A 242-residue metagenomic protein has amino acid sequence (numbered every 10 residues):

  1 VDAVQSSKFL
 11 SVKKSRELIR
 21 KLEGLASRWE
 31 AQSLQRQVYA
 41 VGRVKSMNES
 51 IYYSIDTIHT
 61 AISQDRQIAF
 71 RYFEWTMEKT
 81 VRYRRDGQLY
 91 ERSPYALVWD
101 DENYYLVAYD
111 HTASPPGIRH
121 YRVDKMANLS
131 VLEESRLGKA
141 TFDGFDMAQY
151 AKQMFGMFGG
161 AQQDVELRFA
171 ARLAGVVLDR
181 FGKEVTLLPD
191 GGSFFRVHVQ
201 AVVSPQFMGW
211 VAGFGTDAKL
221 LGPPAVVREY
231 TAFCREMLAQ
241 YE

Functional and structural regions predicted by a protein language model:
V1-A3, R85, E91, P115 (+1 more regions): Short, basic/aromatic recognition patches that contact phosphate-bearing ligands
V1-K79: Bulky hydrophobic/aromatic content
I51-R119: Loop-centered beta-sheet repeat module
L89-E91, I118-V123, D164-E166, R196-H198: Well-ordered beta-strand positions in beta-sheet-rich domains
E102, D124, G192-F195: Beta-strand-connecting loop/turn residues
T112-A148: Flexible linker/loop signature enriched in Pro/Ser/Thr and Pro/Gly
M147-E242: Polybasic (Lys/Arg-rich)
